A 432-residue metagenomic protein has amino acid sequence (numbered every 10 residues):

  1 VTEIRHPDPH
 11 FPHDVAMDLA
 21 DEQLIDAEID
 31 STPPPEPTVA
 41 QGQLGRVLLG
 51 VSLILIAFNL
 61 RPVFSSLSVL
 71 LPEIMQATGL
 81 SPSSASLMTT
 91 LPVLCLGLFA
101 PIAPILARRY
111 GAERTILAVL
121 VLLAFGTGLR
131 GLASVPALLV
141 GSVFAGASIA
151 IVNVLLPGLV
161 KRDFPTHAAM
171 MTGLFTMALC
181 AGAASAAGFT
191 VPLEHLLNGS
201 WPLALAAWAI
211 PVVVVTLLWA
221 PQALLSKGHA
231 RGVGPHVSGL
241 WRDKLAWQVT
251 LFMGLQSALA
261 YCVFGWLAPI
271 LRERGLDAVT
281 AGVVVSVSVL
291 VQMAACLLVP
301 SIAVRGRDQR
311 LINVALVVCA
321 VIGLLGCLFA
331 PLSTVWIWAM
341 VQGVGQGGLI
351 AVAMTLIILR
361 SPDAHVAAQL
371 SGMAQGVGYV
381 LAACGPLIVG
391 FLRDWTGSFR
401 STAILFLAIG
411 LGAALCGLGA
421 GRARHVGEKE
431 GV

Functional and structural regions predicted by a protein language model:
S65, V93-P101, A184, V289-L297 (+1 more regions): Residue-level signature of mid-helix packing/kink "hotspots" within the transmembrane helices of 12-pass Major
L67-S68, K244-S286, L290-C296: Extracytoplasmic gate region of multi-pass secondary transporters
L98-P136: Conserved MFS/SLC helix-loop-helix module at the cytosolic interface between two early adjacent transmembrane helices
F99-G111, A295-D308: Helix-to-loop junctions at the C-terminal end of transmembrane segments in multipass secondary transporters
V135, T166-H167, G173-L224: Helix-loop-helix hairpin linking two adjacent transmembrane segments in secondary transporters
S142-M177: Cytoplasmic helix-loop-helix junction between adjacent transmembrane helices in 12-TM secondary transporters
D308-A353: C-terminal transmembrane helical hairpin of 12-TM major facilitator-type secondary transporters
A364-F399, F406: A late C-terminal transmembrane helix in Major Facilitator Superfamily
